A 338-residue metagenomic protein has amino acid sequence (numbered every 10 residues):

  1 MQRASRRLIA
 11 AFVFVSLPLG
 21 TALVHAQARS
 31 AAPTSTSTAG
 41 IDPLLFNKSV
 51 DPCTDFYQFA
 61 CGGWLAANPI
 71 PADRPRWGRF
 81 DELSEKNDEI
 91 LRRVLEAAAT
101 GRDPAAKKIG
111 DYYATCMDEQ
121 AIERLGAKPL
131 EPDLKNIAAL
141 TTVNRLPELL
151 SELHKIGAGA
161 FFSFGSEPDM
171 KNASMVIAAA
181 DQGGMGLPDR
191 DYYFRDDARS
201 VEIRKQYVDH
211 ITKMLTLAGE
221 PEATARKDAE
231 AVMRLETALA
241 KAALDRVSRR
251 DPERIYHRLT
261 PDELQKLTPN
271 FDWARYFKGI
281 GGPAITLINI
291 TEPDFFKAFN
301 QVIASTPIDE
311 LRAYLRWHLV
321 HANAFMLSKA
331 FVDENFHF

Functional and structural regions predicted by a protein language model:
M1-R6: N-terminal secretory signal peptides that target proteins for export/translocation
I9-T21: Bacterial N-terminal signal peptides
V24-S30: Boundary at the C-terminal end of the N-terminal hydrophobic targeting segment
A32-S37, V50-D55, F59-R124: Active-site-surrounding "flap" and adjacent substrate/cofactor-binding loops of secreted or lumenal enzymes, prototyped
S37-P43: N-terminal post-signal-peptidase region of extra-cytosolic proteins
K48-A66, V201-L217: K/E-rich alpha-helical interaction surfaces of small helical-bundle regulatory domains
A98-F338: Noncatalytic, helix-rich "gating/capping" subdomain that lines the substrate-entry/channel surface of large enzyme
